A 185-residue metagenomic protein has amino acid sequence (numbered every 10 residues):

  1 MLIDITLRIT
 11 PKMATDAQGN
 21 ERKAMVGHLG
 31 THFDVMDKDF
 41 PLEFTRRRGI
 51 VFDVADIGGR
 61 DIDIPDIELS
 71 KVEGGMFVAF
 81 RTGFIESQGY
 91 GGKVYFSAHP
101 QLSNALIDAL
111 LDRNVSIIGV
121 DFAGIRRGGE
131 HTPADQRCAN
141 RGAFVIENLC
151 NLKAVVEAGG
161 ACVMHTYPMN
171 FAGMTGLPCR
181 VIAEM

Functional and structural regions predicted by a protein language model:
M1-M185: Active-/binding-site microenvironments in catalytic and ligand-binding cores
